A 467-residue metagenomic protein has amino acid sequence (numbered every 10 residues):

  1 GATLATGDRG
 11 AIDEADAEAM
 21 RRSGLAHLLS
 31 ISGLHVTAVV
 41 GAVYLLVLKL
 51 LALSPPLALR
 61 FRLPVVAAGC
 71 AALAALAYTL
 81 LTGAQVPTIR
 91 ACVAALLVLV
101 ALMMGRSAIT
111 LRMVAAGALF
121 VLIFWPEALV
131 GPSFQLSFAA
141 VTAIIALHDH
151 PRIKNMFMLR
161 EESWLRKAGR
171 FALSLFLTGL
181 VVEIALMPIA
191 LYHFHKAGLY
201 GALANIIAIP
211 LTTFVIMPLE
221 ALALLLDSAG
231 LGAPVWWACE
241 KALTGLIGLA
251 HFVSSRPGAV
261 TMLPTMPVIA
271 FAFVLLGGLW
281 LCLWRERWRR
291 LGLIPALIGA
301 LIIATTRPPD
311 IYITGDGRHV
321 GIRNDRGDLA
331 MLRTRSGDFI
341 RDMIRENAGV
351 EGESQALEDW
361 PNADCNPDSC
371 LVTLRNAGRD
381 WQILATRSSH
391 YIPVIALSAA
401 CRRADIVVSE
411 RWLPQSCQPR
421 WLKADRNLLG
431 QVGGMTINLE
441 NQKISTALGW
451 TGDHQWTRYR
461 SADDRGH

Functional and structural regions predicted by a protein language model:
G1-A91: Aromatic-rich juxtamembrane segments at the membrane interface
G1-H27, P393, R403-I406, W412-L422 (+1 more regions): Membrane-interface helix/helix-cap signal primarily in integral membrane proteins
A84-V274: Internal transmembrane alpha-helical bundles of multi-pass membrane proteins
Q135, G169, L173, P257-I311 (+1 more regions): Glycine- and aromatic-enriched alpha-helical transmembrane segments of multi-pass membrane proteins
A304-T373: Membrane-interface segments at or immediately adjacent to transmembrane helices that form the boundary between
T305-R307, N324-D325, L374-D380, L397-A404: Flexible, charged surface loops at secondary-structure boundaries
Y312-T314, D380-S389: Active-site-proximal beta-strand elements of phosphoester/diester hydrolases
A385-A400: Active-site-proximal loop/helix segments of hydrolase catalytic cores
